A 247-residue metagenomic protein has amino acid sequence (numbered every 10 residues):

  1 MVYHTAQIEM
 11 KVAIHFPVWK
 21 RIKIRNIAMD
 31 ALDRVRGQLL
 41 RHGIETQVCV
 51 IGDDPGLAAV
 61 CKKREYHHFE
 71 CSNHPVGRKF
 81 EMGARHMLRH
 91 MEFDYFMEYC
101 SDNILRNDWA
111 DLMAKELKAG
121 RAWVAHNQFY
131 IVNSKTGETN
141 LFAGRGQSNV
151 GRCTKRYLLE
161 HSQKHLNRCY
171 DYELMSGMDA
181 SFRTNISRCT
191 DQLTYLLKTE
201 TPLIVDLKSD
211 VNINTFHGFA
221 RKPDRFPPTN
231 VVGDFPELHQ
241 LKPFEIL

Functional and structural regions predicted by a protein language model:
K11-A13, S181: Cell-envelope/extracellular polymer assembly enzymes that use nucleotide-activated donors
H15-F16, M97: Short hydrophobic beta-strand elements that form part of the catalytic alpha/beta core underpinning NDP-sugar/donor
R21-Q38: Short, well-formed alpha-helical segments that are part of the catalytic scaffolds of diverse glycosyltransferases
D33-E70: Acidic donor-binding segment of Leloir-type glycosyltransferases
N73-M87: Glycine-rich, basic loop-to-helix element that forms the pyrophosphate-binding segment of sugar-nucleotide handling
F93-I104: Short beta-strand-to-loop acidic/aromatic patch adjacent to the donor-nucleotide binding site
R106-M175: Conserved catalytic core of nucleotide-sugar-dependent glycosyltransferases
C169-L247: C-terminal catalytic/acceptor-binding lobe
